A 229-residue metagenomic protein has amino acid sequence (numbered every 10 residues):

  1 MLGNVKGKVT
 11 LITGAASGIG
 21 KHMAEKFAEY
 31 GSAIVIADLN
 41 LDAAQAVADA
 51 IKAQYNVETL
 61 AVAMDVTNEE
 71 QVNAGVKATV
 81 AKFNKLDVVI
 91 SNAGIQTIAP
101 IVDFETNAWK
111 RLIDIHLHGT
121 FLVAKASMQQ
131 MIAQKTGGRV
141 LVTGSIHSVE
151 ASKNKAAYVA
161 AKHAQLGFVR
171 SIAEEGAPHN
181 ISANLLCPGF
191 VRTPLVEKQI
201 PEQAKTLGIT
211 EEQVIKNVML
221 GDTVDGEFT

Functional and structural regions predicted by a protein language model:
G3-I34: Canonical Rossmann dinucleotide-binding motif of NAD(H)/NADP(H)-dependent dehydrogenases/reductases, specifically
L41-D42, A63-A74, T106: The beta1-alpha1 cofactor-binding region of Rossmann-like NAD(H)/NADP(H)-dependent oxidoreductases
A99-V102, E150-A157, P178: Active-site loop immediately N-terminal to the catalytic Tyr-X3-Lys motif of short-chain dehydrogenase/reductase
P100-I101, A108-I113: Substrate-binding pocket helix/loop in short-chain dehydrogenase/reductase
A124, A161, V169: Active-site helix of classical SDR
Q129, E174-E175: Alpha-helical segment proximal to the catalytic Tyr-Lys
S145: Residue(s) in the substrate-gating loop at a strand-loop-helix junction that position the organic substrate next
